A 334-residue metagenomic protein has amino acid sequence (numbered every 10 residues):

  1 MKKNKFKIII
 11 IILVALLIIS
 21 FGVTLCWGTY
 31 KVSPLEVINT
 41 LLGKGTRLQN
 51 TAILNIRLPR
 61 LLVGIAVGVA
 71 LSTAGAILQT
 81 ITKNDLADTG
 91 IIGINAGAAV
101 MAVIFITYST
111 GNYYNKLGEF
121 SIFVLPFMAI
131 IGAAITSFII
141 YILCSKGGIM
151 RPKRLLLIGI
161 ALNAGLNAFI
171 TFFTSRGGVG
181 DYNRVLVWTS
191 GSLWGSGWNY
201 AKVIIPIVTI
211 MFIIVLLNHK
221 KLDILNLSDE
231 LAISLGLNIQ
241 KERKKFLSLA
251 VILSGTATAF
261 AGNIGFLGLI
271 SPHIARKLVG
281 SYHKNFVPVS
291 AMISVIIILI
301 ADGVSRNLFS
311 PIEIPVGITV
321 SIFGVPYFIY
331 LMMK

Functional and structural regions predicted by a protein language model:
M1-K334: Alpha-helical transmembrane segments in inner-membrane proteins
